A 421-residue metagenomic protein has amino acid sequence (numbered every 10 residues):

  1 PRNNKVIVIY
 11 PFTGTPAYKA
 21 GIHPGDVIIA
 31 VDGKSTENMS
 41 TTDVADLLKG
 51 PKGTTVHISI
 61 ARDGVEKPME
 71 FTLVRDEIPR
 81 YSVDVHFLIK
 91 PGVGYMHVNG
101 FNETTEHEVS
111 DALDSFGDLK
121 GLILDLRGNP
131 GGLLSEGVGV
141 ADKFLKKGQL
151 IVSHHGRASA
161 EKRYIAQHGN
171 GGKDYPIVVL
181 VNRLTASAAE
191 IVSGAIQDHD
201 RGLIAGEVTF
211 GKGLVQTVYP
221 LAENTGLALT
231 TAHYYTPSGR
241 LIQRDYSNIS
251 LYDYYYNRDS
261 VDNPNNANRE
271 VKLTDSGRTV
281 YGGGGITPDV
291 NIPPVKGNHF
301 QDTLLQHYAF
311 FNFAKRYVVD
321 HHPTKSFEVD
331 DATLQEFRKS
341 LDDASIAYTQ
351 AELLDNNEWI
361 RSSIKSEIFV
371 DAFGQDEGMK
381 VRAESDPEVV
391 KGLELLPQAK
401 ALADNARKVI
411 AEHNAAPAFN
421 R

Functional and structural regions predicted by a protein language model:
P1-I7: PDZ/PDZ-like peptide-tail recognition elements
I7-P24, D32-N224, H233: Cleft-lining beta-strand/loop regions that shape enzyme active-site pockets
E37, E70, A228, Q243 (+1 more regions): A sequence-level detector of short linear motifs
E77, N99-G100, R183, V208 (+6 more regions): A broadly conserved detector of short glycine/acidic/proline-rich loop/turn motifs that flank catalytic sites and bind
A188, D200, E207, G211-R269 (+1 more regions): Polar, glycine-rich mid-to-C-terminal structural blocks that act as macromolecule-binding/assembly scaffolds
L241-I242, Y246-R421: Conserved functional hotspot residues or short segments at active or partner-binding sites across diverse domains
